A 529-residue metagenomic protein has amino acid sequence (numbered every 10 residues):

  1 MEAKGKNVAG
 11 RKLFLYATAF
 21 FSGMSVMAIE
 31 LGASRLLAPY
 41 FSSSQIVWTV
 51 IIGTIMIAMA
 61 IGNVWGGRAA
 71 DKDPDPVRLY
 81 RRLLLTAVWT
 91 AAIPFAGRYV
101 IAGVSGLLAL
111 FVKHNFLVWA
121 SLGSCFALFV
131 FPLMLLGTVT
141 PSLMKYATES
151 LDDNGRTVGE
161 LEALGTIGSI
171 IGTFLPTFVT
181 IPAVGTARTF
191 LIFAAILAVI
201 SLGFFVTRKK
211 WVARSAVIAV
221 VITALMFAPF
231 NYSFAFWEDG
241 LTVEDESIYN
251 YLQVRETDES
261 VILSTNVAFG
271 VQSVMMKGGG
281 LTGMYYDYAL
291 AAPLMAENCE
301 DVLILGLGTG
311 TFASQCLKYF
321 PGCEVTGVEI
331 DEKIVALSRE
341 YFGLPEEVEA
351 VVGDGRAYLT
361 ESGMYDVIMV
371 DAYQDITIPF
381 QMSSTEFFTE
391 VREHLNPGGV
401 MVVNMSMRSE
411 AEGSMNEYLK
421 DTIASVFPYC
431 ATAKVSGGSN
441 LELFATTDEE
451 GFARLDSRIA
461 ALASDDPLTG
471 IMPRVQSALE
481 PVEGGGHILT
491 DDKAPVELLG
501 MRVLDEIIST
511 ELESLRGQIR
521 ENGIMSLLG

Functional and structural regions predicted by a protein language model:
M1-E244, E256-D258, V267-V271, L294-L303 (+12 more regions): Alpha-helical transmembrane segments of multi-pass membrane proteins
W211-Y285, A292-M295, A431-G529: Soluble small-group transferase modules, centered on the S-adenosyl donor enzyme superfamily
G280, M382-S383: Alpha-helix N-cap and loop-to-helix initiation/capping positions
Q315-C316: Surface-exposed interaction patches
G327: Short beta-strand "acidic-cap" motif of Rossmann-like dinucleotide-binding folds
